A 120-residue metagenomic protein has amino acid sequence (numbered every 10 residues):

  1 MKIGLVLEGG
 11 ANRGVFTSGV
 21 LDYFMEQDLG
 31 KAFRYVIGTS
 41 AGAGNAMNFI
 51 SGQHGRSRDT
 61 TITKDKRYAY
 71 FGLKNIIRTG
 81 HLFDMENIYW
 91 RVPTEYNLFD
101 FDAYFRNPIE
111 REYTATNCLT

Functional and structural regions predicted by a protein language model:
M1-I3, I109-E112: A generic secondary-structure signal marking the coil-to-beta-strand transition
K2-Y96: Patatin-like phospholipase
D84, D100, N117-L119: Acidic/polar residues at beta-strand termini and the immediately following turn/coil
Y96-E110: A short alpha-helix-loop-beta-strand transition element characteristic of N-terminal alpha/beta dinucleotide-binding
E110-T120: Active-site gating loop/helix substructures
